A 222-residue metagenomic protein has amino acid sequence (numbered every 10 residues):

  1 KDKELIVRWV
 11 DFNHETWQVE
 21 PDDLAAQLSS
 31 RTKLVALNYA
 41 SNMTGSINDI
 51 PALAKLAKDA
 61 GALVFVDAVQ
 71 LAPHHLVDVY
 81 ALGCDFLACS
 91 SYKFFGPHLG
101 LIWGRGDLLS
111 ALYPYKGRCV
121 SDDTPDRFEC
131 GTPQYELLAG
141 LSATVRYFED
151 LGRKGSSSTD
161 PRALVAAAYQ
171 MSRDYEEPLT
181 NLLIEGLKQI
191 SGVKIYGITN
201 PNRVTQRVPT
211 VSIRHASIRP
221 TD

Functional and structural regions predicted by a protein language model:
K1-D222: Pyridoxal 5′-phosphate
